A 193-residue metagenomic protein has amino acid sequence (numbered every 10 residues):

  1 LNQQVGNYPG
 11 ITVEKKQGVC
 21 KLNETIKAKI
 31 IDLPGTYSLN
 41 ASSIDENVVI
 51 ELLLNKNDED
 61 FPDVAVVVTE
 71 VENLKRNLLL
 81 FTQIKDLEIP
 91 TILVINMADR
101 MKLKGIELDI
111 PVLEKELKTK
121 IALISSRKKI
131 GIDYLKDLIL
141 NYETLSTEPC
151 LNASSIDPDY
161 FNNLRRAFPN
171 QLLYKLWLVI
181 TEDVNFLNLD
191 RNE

Functional and structural regions predicted by a protein language model:
L1-I44, K56, V64: Conserved G1/Walker A P-loop phosphate-binding module
P9, V13, K29, D45-V48 (+9 more regions): Helical mechanochemical/support elements of P-loop NTPase systems and associated helical scaffolds
G18-T25, V48-I121: Conserved C-terminal guanine-recognition region of P-loop GTPase G domains, centered on the G4
D32, N96, S125: Active-site glycine-centered loops adjacent to acidic/histidine catalytic or metal-binding residues that shape
S38-N40, K75-R76, R100-K104, K129-K136 (+1 more regions): Switch/connector loops and helix/strand junctions flanking conserved nucleotide-binding motifs in nucleotide-processing
D99-N152: Canonical P-loop GTPase G-domain recognition
K118-K120, Y142-E193: Extended helical scaffolds that flank P-loop GTPase cores
